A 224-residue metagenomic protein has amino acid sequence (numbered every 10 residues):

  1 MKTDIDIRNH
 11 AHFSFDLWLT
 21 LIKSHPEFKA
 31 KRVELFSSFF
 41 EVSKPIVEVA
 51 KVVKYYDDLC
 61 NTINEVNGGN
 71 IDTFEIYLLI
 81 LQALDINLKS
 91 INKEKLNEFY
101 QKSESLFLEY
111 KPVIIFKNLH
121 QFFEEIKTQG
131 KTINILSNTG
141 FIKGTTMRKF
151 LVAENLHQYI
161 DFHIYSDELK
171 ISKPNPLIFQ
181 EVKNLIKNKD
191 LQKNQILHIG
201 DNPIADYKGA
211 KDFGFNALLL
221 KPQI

Functional and structural regions predicted by a protein language model:
M1-F15, K23-P26, V47, H120-K127 (+1 more regions): Asp-based, Mg2+/Mn2+-dependent phosphohydrolase catalytic module
T3-F116, Q129, G144: N-terminal helical cap/lid subdomain that shapes the substrate entry/recognition surface in HAD-like hydrolases
